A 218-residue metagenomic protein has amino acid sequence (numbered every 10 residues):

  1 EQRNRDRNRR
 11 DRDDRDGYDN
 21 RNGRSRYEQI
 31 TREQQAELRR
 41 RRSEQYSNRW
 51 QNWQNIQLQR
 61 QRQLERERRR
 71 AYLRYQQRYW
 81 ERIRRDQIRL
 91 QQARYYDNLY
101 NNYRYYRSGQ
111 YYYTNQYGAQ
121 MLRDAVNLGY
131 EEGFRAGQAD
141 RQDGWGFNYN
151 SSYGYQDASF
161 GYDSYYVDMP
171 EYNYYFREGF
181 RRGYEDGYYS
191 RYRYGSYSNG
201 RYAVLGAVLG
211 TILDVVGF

Functional and structural regions predicted by a protein language model:
E1-F218: Glycine- and aromatic-enriched low-complexity segments, predominantly in secreted/extracellular proteins and matrices
